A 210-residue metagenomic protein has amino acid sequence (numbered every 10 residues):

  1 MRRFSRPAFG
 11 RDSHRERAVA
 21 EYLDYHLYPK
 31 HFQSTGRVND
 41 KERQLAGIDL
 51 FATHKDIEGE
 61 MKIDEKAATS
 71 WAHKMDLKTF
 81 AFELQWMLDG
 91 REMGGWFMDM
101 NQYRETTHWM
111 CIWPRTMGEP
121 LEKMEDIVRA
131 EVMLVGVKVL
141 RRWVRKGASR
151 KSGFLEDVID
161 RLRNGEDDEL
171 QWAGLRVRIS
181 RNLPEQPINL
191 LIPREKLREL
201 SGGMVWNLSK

Functional and structural regions predicted by a protein language model:
M1-Q44: Acidic-basic catalytic patches of nuclease active cores, encompassing PD-(D/E)XK and other metal-cofactor nuclease
S5-G10, A67-P120: Catalytic cores of nucleic-acid endonucleases
E42, T53-H54, M98-Y103: A general structural signal for short secondary-structure junctions and capping/turn motifs
Q44-G47, I57: A short, glycine/Asx- and small/polar-enriched loop/turn that sits immediately N-terminal to a beta-strand
I48, E105-W109, R129-A130: Short, surface-exposed beta-edge/turn micro-motifs
L50-A52, G59-W71: Conserved catalytic cores of phosphodiester-cleaving nucleases, focusing on short active-site segments
F51-K55, I112-P114: A generic structural motif
T116-K210: Non-catalytic C-terminal interaction segments of nucleic acid-processing enzymes
